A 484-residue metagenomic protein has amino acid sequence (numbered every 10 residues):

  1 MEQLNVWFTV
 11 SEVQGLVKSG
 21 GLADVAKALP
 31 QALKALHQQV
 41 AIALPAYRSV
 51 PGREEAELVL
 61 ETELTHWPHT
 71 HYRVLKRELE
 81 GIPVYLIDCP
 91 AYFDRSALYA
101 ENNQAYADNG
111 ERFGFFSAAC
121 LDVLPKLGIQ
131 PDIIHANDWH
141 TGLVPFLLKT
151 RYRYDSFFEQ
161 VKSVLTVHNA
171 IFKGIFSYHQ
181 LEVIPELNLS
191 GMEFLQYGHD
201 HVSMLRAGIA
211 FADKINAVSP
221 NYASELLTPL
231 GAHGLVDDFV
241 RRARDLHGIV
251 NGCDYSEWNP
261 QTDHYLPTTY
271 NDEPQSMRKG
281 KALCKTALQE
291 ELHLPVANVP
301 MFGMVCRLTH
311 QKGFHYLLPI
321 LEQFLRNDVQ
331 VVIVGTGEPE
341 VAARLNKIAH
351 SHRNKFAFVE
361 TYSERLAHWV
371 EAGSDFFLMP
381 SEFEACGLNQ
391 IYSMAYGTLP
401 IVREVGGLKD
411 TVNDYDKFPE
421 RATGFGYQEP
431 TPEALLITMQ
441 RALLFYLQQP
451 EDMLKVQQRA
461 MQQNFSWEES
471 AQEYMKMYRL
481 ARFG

Functional and structural regions predicted by a protein language model:
M1-G484: Catalytic cores of nucleotide-sugar-dependent glycosyltransferases that transfer UDP/GDP/TDP-activated
